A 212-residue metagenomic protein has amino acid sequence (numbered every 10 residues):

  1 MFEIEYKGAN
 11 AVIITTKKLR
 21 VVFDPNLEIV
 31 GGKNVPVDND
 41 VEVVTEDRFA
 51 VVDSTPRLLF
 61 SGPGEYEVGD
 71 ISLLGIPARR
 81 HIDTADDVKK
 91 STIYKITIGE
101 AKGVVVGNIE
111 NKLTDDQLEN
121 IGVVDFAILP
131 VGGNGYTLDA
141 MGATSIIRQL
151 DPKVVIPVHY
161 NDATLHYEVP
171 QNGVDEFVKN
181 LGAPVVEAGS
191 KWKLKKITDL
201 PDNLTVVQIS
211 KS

Functional and structural regions predicted by a protein language model:
M1-K17, G62-A78, K196-P201, T205-S212: Zn-dependent metallo-beta-lactamase
E3-K7, D87-V88, V154-S212: Binuclear metal-ion centers of metallo-dependent hydrolases, dominated by the metallo-beta-lactamase
N10-P63, L74-S91, I109-N120: Pre-active-site segment of Zn-dependent metallo-hydrolases
L19-V21, V41, A101-G103, F126 (+1 more regions): Structural motif
V22, S72-L74, K95, V104 (+1 more regions): Conserved beta-strand elements of the Class I
D40-E46, I128-P130, V154-H159: Short internal beta-strands
D47-L58, I146, L150, V169-V185: Ligand-binding grooves and catalytic loops that recognize ribose/phosphate and carbohydrate rings, and esterified lipid
D83-L150: Active-site-proximal loop/helix segments of hydrolase catalytic cores
